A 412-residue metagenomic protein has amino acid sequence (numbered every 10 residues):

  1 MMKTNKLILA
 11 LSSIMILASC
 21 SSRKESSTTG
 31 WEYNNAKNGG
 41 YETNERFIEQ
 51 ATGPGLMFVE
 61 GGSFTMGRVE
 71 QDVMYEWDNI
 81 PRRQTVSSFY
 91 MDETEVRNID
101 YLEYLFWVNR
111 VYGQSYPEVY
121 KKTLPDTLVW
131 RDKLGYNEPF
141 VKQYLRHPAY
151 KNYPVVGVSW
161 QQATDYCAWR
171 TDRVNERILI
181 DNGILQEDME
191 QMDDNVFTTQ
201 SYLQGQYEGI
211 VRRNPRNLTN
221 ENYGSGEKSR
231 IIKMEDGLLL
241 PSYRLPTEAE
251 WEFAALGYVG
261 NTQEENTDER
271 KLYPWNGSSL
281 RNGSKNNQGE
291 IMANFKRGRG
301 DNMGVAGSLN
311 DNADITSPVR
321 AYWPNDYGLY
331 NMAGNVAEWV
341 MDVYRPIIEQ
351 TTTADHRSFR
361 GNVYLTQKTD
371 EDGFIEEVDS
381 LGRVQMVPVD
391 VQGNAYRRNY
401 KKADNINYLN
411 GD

Functional and structural regions predicted by a protein language model:
M1-I8: Bacterial N-terminal signal peptides that target proteins for export
N5, E76-R82, Q143-L145, I231-K233: Short, flexible, solvent-exposed loop/turn segments with mixed acidic/basic and small polar residues
I8-L9, N410: Intrinsically disordered, low-complexity repeat segments enriched in small/polar residues
A18-S19: C-terminal motif of bacterial Sec signal peptides marking the signal peptidase cleavage site
K24-K37, F58-V59, T65, E70 (+3 more regions): Functional-site microenvironments in short loops/helix caps that host divalent-cation chemistry
N38-F47: Basic K/R-rich, polyanion-interacting modules in nucleoproteins and related proteins
I48-Y136, K151-V174, G334: A short glycine-rich, aromatic-capped structural motif
